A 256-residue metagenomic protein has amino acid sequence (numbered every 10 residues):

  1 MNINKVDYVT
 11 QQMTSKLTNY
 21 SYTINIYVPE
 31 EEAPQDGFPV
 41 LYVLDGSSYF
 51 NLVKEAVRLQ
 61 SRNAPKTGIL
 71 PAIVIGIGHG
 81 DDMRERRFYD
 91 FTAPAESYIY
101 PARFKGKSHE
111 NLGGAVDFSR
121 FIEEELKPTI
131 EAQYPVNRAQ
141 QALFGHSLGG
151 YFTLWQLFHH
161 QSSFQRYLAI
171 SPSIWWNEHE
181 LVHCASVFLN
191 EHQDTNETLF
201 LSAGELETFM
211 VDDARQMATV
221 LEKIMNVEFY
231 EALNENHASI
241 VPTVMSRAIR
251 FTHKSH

Functional and structural regions predicted by a protein language model:
M1-H256: Non-catalytic cap/lid and distal C-terminal segments of serine-dependent acyl enzymes
